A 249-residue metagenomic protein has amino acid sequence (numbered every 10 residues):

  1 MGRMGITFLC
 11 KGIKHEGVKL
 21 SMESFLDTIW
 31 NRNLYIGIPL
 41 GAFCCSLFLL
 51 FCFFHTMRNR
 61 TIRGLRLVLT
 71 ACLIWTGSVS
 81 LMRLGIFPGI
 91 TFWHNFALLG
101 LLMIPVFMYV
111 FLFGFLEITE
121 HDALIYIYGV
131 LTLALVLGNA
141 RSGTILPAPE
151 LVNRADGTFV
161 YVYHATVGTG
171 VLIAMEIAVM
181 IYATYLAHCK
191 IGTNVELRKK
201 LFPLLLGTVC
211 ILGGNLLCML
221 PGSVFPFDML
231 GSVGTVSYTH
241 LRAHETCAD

Functional and structural regions predicted by a protein language model:
M1-M4: Methionine residue identity
I6-L9, I13-W30: Short, strongly hydrophobic alpha-helical membrane anchors
S21-T28, V152-V167: Juxtamembrane membrane-water interface segments that cap and precede transmembrane helices
I29-S46, M57-T144, A165-A178, F227-V236: Individual alpha-helical transmembrane segments in multi-pass integral membrane proteins
R32, S78, L197-A248: Interfacial "cap-and-anchor" motif at the non-cytosolic start of specific transmembrane alpha-helices
F48-C52, M108-F111, I173-T193, L241-R242: Alpha-helical transmembrane segments in multipass membrane proteins, preferentially the mid-helix core
F54-H55, F115-D122, L186-L201: Juxtamembrane membrane-water interface segments of multi-pass membrane proteins, especially cytoplasmic-side
R141-G157: Membrane-interfacial helix-loop-helix modules of multi-pass inner-membrane proteins that assemble, modify, or transport
